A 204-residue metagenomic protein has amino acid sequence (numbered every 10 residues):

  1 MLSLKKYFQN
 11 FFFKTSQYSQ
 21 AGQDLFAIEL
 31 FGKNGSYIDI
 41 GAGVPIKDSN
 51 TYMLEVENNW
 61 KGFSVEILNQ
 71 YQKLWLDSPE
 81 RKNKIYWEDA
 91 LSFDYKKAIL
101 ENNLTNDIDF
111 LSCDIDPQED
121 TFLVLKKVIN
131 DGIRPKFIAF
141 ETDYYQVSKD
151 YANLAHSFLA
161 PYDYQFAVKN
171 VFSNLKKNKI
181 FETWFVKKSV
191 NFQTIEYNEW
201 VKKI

Functional and structural regions predicted by a protein language model:
M1-Y18, I204: Membrane-proximal basic amphipathic "stem/tether" segments
Y7, L30, A98, F158: Residues that form generic nucleotide/phosphate-binding pockets
F13-K97: SAM cofactor-binding core of SAM-dependent methyltransferases, primarily the Rossmann-like beta-alpha-beta module
E29, L100, K126-I129: Short amphipathic alpha-helices and their capping/turn segments at secondary-structure boundaries
Y52-M53, N58-K61, N106-C113, P117-I204: Conserved acidic-Pro-Pro-aromatic motif
E80-N83, N102, A155-F158: Short, hinge-like loop/turn segments at secondary-structure boundaries
A98-L104: Conserved amphipathic alpha-helix within the SDR
